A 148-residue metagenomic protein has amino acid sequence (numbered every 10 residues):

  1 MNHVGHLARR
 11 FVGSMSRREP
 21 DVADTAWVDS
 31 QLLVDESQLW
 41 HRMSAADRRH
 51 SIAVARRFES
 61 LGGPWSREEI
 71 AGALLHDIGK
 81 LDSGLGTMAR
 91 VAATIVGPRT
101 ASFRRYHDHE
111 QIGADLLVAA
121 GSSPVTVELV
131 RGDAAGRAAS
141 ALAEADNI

Functional and structural regions predicted by a protein language model:
M1-Q38: Non-catalytic interface/linker regions that flank or bridge core catalytic/transmembrane domains
V28, V34-I148: Divalent metal-dependent catalytic cores for phosphoryl transfer on phosphate-bearing substrates
